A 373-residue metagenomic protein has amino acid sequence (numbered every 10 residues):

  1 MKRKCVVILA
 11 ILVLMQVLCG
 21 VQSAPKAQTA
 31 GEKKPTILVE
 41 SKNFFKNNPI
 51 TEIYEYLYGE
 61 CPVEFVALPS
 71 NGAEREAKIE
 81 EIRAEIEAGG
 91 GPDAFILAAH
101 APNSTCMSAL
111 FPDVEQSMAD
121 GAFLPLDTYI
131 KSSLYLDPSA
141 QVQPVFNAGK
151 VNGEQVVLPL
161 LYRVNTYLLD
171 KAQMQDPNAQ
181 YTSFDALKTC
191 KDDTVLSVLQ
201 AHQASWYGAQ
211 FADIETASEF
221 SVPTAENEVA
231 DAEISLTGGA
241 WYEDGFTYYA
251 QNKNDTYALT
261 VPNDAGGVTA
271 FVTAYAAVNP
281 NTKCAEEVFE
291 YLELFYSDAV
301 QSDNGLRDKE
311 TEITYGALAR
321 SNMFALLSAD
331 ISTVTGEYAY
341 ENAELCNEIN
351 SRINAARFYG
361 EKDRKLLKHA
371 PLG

Functional and structural regions predicted by a protein language model:
M1-T36: Short, low-complexity disordered leader/linker segments with a strong preference for bacterial N-terminal type II
G31-F44, C61-L68, A94: Short, well-ordered beta-strand elements
K42-F45, H100-S104, R163-T166, Q173-M174 (+2 more regions): Solvent-exposed loop/turn segments at secondary-structure junctions within structured extracellular/periplasmic domains
E60-Q141: Extracytoplasmic "Venus flytrap"/periplasmic binding protein-like
C106-P125, N152-E154, E243-A265: Ligand-binding "clamshell"
G121, D127-P138, V145-V229, V278-E286: Helix-loop-helix "hinge/cap" segment bordering the ligand-binding cleft or interdomain interface
F220-D308, I313, S321, A325: Extracytoplasmic/periplasmic substrate-binding proteins
G305-D308, E312-I313, A317, S321-G373: C-terminal capping/gating helix-and-loop segments adjacent to ligand/active sites or protein-protein/ligand interfaces
